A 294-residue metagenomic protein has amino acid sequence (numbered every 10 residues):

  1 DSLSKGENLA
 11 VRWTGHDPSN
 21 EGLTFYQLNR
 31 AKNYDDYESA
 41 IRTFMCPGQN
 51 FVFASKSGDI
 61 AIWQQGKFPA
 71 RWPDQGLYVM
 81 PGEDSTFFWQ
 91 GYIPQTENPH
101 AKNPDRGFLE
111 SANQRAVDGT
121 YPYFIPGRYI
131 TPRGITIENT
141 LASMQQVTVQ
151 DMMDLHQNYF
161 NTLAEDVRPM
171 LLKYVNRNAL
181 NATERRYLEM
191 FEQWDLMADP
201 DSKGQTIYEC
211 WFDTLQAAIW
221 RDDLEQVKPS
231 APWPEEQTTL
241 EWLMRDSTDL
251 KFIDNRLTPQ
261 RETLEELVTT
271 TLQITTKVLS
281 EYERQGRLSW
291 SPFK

Functional and structural regions predicted by a protein language model:
D1-R185, E189-D201: Mature extracytoplasmic enzyme cores
F44, K56-I60, Q114, H156-K294: Acidic, low-complexity N-terminal propeptides/linkers enriched in Ser/Thr/Asp/Gly that mediate export, maturation
